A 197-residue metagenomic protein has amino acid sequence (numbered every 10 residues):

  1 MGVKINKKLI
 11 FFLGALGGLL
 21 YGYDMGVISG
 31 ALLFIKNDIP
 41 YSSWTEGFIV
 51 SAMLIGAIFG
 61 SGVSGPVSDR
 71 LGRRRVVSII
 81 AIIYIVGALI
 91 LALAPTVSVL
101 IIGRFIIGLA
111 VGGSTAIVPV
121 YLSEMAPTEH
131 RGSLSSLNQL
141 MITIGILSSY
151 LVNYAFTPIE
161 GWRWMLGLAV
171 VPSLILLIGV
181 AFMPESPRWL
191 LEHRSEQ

Functional and structural regions predicted by a protein language model:
M1-Q197: Transmembrane-helix signature of 12-pass secondary carriers
